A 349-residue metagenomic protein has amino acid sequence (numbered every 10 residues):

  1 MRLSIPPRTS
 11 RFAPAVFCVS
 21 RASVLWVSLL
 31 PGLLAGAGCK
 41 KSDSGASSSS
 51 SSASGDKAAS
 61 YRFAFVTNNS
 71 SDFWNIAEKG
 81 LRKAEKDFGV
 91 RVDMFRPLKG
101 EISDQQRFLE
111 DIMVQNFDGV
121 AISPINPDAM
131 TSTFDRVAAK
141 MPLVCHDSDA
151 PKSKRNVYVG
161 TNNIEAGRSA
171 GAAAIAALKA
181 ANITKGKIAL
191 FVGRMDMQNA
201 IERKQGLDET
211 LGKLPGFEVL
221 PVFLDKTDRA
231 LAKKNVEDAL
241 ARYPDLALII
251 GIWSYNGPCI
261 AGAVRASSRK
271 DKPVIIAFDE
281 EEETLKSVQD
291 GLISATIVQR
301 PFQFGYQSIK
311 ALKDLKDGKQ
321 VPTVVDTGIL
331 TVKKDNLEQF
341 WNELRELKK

Functional and structural regions predicted by a protein language model:
A35-G38: C-terminal motif of bacterial Sec signal peptides marking the signal peptidase cleavage site
K40, S47-A59, F191-M195, N199 (+2 more regions): Hinge/cleft segment of the Venus flytrap/periplasmic-binding protein
A58-G80, A84-E85, D93-D111, F117 (+4 more regions): Extracytoplasmic "Venus flytrap"
F73-V90, A166-A173, Q198-F217, N235 (+3 more regions): Short, solvent-exposed amphipathic alpha-helices that sit in or adjacent to ligand/effector-binding or catalytic
M94, P151-A176, L190, V222 (+1 more regions): Short beta-strand elements at the ligand-binding edges of bilobed clamshell
Q105, V159-K185, L231-K233, E280-T284 (+1 more regions): Hydrophobic alpha-helical segments within soluble ligand-binding/sensing domains
A121-A139, L207, P221, D225-K286: Hydrophobic alpha-helical
P127-E165, K187, D279-Q289, I293-S294 (+1 more regions): Flexible loop/hinge segments that line or gate small-molecule binding clefts
